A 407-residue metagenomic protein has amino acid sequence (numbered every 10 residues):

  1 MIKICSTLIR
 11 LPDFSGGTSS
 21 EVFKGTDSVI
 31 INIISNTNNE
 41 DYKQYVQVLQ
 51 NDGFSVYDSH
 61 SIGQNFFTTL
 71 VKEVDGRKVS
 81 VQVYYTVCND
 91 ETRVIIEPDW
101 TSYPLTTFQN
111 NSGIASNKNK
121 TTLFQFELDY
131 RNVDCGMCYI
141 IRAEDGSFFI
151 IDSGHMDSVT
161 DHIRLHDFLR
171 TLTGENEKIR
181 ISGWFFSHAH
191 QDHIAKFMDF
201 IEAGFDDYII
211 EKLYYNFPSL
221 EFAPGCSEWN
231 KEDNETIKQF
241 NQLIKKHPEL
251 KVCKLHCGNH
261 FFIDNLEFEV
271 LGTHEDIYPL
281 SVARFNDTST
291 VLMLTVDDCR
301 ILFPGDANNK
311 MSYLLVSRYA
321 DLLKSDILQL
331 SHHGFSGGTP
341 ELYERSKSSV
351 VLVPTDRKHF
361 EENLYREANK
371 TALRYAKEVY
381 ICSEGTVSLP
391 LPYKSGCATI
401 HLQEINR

Functional and structural regions predicted by a protein language model:
M1-I34, T101-T106: Compositionally biased P/S/T/G-rich terminal and signal peptide-adjacent segments that lie outside catalytic cores
T18-N32, G146-S153, Y215-E221: Acidic/histidine-rich, surface-exposed loop or edge segments in extracytoplasmic proteins
N36-D58: Amphipathic alpha-helical segments
L70-T106: Long, continuous compositionally biased terminal/linker segments
T101-I179, E249-K324, L389-R407: Core dinuclear metal-dependent hydrolase active-site scaffold
G113-N119, D207, K212, P218-H274 (+3 more regions): Binuclear metal-ion centers of metallo-dependent hydrolases, dominated by the metallo-beta-lactamase
C135, D157-S158, A189-A195, S219-A223 (+5 more regions): Active-site environment of divalent metal-dependent phosphoester hydrolases
V159-Y215, R318-F335, K347-V351: Active-site metal-binding motif and surrounding structural segment of the metallo-beta-lactamase
